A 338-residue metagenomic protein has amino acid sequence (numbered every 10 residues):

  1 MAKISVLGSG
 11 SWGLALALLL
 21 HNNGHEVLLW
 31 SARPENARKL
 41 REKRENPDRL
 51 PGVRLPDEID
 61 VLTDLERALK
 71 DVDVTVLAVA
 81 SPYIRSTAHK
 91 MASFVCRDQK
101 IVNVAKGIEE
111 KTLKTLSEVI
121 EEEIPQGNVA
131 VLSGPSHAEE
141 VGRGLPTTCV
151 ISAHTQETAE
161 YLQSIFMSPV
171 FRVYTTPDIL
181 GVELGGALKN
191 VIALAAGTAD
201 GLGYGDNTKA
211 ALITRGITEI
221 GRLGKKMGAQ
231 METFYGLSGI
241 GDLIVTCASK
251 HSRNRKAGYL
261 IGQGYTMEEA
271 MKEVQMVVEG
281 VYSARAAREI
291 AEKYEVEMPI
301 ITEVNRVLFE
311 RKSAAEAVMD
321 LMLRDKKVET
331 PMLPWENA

Functional and structural regions predicted by a protein language model:
M1-V53, D60-T63: NAD(P)+-binding Rossmann beta1-loop-alpha1 motif at the extreme N-terminus of oxidoreductases
L55, V61-K70, V74-P146, L162: Rossmann-like NAD(P)(H) cofactor-binding subdomain of soluble oxidoreductases
K70-D71, L188, I240: Alpha-helix C-terminal capping/helix-to-coil transition sites in glycosyltransferase folds
Y83, F94, V119-G127, P146-E232: Internal alpha-helical scaffold of NAD(P)-dependent oxidoreductase catalytic cores
A196-G197, K225-Y235, L243-A338: NAD(P)-dependent Rossmann-like dehydrogenase/reductase catalytic/cofactor-binding core
